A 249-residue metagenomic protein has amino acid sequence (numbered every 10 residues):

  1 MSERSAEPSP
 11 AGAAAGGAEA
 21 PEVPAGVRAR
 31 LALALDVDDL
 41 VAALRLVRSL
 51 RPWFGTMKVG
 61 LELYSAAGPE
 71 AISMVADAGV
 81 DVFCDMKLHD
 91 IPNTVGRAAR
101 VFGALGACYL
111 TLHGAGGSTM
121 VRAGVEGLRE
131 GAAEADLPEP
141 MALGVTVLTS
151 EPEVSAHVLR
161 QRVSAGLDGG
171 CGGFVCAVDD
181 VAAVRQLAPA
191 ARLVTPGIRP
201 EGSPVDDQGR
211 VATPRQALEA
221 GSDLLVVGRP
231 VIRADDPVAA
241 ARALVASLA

Functional and structural regions predicted by a protein language model:
S2-L40, L44-R45, E134-L137, A182 (+3 more regions): N-terminal amphipathic alpha-helix/helix-capping segment at the start of soluble metabolic enzymes
R28-L31, D90-V194, I198-P204: Conserved anion-binding
S49-L50, V75, F102, G166 (+3 more regions): Generic structural signal for hydrophobic
P52, A78, L105, G169 (+1 more regions): Structural motif
K58-L61, A71-I91: Active-site cofactor/substrate anionic-group-binding motifs, chiefly glycine- and Lys/Arg-rich phosphate-binding loops
V82-F83, A142, L193, L225: Hydrophobic beta-strand scaffold residues
L105-S118, D180, P200-E201, D207-R210 (+2 more regions): Glycine-rich phosphate-binding active-site loops on the catalytic face of alpha/beta enzymes
